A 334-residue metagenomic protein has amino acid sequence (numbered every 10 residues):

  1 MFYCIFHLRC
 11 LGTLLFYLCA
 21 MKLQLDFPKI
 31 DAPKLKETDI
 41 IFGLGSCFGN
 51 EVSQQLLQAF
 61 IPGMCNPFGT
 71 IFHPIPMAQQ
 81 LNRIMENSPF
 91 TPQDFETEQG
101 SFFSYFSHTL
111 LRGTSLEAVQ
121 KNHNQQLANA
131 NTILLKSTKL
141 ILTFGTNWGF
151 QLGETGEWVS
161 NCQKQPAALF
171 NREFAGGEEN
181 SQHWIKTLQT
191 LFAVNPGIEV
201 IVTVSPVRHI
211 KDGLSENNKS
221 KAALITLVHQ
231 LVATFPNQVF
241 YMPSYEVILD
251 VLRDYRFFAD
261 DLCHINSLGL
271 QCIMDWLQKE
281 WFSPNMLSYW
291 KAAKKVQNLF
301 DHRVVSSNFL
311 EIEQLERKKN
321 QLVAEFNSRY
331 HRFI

Functional and structural regions predicted by a protein language model:
Y3-I5, F16-Y17: Short, positively charged and aromatic/hydrophobic N-terminal segments
G12, Y17-I334: Extracellular glycan-modifying ectodomains
